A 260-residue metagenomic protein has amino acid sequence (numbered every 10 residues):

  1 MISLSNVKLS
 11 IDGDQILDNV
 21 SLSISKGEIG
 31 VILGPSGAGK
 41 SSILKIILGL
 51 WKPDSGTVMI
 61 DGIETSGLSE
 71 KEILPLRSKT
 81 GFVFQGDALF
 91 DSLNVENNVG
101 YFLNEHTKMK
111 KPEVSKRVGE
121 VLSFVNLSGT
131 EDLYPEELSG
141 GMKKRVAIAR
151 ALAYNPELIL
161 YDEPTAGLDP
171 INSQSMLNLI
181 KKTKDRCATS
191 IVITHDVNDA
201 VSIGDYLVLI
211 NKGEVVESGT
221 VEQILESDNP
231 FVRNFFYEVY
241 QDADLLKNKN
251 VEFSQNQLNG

Functional and structural regions predicted by a protein language model:
L48: Helix-to-loop junction immediately C-terminal to a conserved catalytic motif
I63-E64, K111-G129: Conserved ABC ATPase "signature" region
Y134-L138, M142: Conserved ABC ATPase signature
A153-E157: A short, proline-enriched helix->beta-strand linker immediately N-terminal to the Walker B motif in ABC-type P-loop
I159-D162: Catalytic Walker B motif of ABC-type/P-loop ATPase nucleotide-binding domains
P170-N172: Helix N-cap at the start of a conserved alpha-helix in ABC-type nucleotide-binding domains
